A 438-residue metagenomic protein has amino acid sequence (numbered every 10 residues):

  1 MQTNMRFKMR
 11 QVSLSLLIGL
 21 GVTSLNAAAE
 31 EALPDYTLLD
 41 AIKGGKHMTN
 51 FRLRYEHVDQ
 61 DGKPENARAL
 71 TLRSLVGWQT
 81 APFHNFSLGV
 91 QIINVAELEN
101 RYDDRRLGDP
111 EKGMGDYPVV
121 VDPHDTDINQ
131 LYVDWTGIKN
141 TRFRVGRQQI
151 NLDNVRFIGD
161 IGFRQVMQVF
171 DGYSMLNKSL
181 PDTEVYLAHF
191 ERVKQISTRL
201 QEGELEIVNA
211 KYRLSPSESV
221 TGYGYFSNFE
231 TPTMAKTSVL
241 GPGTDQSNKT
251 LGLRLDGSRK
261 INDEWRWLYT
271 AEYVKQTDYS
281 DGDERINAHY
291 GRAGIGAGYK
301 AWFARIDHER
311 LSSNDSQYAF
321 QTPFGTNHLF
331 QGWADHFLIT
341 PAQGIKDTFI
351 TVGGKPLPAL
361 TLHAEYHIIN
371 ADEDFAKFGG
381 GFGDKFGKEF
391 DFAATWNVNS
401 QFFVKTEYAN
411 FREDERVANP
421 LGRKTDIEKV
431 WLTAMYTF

Functional and structural regions predicted by a protein language model:
M1-L39: Cleavable N-terminal export/targeting peptides
N26-H47, F86, D103, N314-Y318 (+5 more regions): Outer-membrane beta-barrel biogenesis signature
E31, K139-F143, I161-Q317, I350 (+6 more regions): Signature for the C-terminal beta-barrel architecture of outer-membrane proteins
T37-D59, H84-V90, T183: Transmembrane beta-strand segments of Gram-negative outer membrane beta-barrel proteins
E56-L72, P82-L131, I150-R164, A235 (+6 more regions): Surface-exposed loop and membrane-interface regions of Gram-negative outer-membrane beta-barrel proteins
E97-Y102, V119, Y279-Y290, G294-G296 (+1 more regions): C-terminal outer-membrane beta-barrel translocator/porin domains of Gram-negative envelope proteins and their
D122-D127, Y132-Q148, S280, T340-H363: Outer-membrane beta-barrel transmembrane strands
W396-V398, T425-F438: Outer-membrane beta-barrel "beta-signal"
